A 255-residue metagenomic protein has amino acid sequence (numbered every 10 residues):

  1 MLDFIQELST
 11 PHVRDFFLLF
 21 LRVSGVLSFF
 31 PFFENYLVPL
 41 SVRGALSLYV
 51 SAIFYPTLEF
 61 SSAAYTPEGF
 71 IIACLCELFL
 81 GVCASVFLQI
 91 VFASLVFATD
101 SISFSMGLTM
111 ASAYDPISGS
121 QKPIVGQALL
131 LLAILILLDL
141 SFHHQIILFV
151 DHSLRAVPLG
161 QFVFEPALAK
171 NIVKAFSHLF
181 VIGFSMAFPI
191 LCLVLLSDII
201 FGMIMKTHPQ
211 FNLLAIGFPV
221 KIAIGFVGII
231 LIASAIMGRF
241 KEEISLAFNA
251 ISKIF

Functional and structural regions predicted by a protein language model:
M1-F255: Hydrophobic alpha-helical segments and their helix-loop boundaries in membrane and membrane-proximal proteins
